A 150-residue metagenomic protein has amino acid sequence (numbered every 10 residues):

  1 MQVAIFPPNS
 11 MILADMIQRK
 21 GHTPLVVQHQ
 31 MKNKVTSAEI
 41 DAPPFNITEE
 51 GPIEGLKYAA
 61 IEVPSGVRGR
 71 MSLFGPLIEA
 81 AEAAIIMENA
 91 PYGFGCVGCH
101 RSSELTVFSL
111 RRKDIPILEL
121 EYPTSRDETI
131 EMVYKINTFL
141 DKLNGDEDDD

Functional and structural regions predicted by a protein language model:
M1-D150: An N-terminal assembly and electron-transfer interface module characteristic of large anaerobic redox and radical
